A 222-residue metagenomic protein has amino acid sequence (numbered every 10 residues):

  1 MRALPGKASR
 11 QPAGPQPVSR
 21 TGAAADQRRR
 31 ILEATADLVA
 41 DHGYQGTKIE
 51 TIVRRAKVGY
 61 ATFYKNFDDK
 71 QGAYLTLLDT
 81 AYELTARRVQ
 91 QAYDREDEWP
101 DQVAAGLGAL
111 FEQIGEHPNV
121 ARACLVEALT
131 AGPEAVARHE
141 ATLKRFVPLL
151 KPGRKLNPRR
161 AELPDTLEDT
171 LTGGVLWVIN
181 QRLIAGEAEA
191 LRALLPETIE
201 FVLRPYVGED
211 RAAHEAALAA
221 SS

Functional and structural regions predicted by a protein language model:
M1-P15, E112, E116, P148-K155 (+1 more regions): C-terminal peripheral helix-coil segments that are non-catalytic and often amphipathic
A24-T35, I52, L77-T85: Generic hydrophobic, amphipathic alpha-helix propensity
R30, L38-G72: Helix-turn-helix
Y44, T85-A86, V120-C124, V175: Short, structured motif recognition centered on aromatic/hydrophobic residues
F67, G72-L84, C124, G132-H139: Alpha-helical DNA-contacting segments of helix-turn-helix folds
T76, Q90-N119, R160: Hydrophobic alpha-helical connector segments
Q90-A92, C124-A131: Short linear capping/connector segments at secondary-structure termini
P133-L156, E162-W177, R192-F201: Amphipathic alpha-helical packing segments from all-alpha helical-bundle domains
